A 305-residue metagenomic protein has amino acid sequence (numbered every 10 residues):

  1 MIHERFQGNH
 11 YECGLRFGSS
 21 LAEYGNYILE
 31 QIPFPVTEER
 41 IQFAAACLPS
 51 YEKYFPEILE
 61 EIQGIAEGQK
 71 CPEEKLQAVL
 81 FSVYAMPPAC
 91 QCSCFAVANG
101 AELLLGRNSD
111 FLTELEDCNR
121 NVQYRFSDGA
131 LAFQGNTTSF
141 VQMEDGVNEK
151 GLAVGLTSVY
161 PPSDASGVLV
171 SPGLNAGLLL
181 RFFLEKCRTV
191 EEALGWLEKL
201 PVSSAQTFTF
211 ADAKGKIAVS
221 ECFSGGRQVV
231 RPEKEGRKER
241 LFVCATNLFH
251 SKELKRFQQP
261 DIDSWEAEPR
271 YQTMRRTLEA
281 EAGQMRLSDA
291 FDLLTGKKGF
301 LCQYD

Functional and structural regions predicted by a protein language model:
M1-C71, S82-V83, N99-L104, N108-E192 (+2 more regions): C-terminal, well-structured catalytic/ligand-binding subdomain of enzymes
E74-F95: Short, glycine/charge-rich beta-strand/loop segments that flank catalytic centers and engage negatively charged groups
